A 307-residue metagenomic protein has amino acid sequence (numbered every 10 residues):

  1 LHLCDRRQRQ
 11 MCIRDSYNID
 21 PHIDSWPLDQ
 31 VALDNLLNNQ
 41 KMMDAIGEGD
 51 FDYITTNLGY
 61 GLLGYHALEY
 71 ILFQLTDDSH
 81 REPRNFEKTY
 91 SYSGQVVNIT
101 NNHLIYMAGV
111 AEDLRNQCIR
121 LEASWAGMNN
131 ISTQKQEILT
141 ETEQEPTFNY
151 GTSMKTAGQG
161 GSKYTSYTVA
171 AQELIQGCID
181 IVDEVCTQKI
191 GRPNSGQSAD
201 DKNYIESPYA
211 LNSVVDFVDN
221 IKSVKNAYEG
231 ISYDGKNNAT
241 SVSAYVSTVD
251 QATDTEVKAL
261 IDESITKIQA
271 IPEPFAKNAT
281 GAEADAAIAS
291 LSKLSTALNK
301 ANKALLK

Functional and structural regions predicted by a protein language model:
H2-D5, R9-I13: Single conserved hydrophobic/aromatic residue that forms the stacking wall/gate of nucleotide- or nucleobase-binding
D5-R6, R120, G230, A270: A very general structural signal that marks isolated residues within well-ordered alpha-helical segments
R6, L68, I265-Q269: Histidine-centered, metal-coordinating catalytic motifs and their short helical/loop contexts
R14-I19, A279: Juxtamembrane/interface motifs at transmembrane-helix termini
Y17-K222: Interaction/scaffold regions that mediate signaling and macromolecular assembly across diverse proteins
Q159-K307: A cross-kingdom marker for long, charged
